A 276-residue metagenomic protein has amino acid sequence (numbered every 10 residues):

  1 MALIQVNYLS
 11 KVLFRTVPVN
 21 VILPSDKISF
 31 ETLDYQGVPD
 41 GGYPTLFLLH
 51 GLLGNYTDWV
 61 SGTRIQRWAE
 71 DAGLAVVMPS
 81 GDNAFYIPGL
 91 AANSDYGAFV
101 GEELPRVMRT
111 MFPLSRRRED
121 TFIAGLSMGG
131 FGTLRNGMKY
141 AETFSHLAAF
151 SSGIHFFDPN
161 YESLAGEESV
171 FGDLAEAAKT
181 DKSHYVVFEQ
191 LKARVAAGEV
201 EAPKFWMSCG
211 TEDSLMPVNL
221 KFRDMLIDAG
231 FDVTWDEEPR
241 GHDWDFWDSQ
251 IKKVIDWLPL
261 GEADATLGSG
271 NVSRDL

Functional and structural regions predicted by a protein language model:
M1-L276: Non-catalytic cap/lid and distal C-terminal segments of serine-dependent acyl enzymes
